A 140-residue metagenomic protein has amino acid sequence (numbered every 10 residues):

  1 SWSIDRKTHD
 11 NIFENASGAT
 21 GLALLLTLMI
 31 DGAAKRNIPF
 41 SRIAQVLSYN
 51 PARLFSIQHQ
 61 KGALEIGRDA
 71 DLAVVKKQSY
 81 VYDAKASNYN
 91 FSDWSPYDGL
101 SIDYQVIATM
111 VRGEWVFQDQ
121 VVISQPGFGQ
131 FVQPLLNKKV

Functional and structural regions predicted by a protein language model:
S1-S79: His/Asp/Glu-enriched, well-ordered alpha-helical/loop segment that forms or immediately abuts the divalent-metal
R6-N11, S17, D69-V132: C-terminal cap of metal-dependent C-N hydrolases
S41-R42, A84-N90, K138-K139: Short, positively charged
F131-V140: Short, solvent-exposed cationic patches
